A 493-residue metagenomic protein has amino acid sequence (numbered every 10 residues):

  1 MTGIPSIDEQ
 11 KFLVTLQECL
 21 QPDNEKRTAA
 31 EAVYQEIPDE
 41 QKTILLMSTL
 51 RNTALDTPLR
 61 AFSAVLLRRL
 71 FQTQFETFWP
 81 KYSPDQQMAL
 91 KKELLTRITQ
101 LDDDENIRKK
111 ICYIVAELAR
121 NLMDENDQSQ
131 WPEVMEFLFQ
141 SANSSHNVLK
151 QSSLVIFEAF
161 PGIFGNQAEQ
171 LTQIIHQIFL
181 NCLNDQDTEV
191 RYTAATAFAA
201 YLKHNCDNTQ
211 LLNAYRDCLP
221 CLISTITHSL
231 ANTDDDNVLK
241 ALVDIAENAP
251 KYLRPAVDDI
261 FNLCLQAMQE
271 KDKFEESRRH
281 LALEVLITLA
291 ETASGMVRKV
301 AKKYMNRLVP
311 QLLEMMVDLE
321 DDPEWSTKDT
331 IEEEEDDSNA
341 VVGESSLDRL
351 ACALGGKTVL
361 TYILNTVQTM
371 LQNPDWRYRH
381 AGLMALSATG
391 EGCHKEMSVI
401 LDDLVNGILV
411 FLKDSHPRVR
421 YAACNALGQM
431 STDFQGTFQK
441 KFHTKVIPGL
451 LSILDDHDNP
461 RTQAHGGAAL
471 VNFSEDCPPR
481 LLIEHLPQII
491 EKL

Functional and structural regions predicted by a protein language model:
M1-L493: Karyopherin-beta/Importin-beta family HEAT-repeat alpha-solenoid scaffold
